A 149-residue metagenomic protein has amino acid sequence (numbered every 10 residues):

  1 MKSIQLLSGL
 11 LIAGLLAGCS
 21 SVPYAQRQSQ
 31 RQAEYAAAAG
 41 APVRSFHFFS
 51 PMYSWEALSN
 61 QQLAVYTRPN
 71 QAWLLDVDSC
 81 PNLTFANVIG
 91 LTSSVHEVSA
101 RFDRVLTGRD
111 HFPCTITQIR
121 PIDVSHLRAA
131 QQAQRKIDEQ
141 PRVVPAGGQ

Functional and structural regions predicted by a protein language model:
M1-S8: Bacterial N-terminal signal peptides that target proteins for export
S8, M52-S54, G108: Residues embedded in well-ordered secondary-structure elements
S8-L11, A38, R44, H111: Short, functionally important structural connectors and interaction interfaces within domains
G14, F46, S50, C114: Structured loop/turn residues at beta-strand edges in well-structured enzyme cores
L16-G18: C-terminal motif of bacterial Sec signal peptides marking the signal peptidase cleavage site
S20-F85, R142-P145: N-terminal secretory signal peptides
P81-Q149: Helix-rich interaction surfaces within compact, conserved domain-sized segments that mediate assembly or partner
